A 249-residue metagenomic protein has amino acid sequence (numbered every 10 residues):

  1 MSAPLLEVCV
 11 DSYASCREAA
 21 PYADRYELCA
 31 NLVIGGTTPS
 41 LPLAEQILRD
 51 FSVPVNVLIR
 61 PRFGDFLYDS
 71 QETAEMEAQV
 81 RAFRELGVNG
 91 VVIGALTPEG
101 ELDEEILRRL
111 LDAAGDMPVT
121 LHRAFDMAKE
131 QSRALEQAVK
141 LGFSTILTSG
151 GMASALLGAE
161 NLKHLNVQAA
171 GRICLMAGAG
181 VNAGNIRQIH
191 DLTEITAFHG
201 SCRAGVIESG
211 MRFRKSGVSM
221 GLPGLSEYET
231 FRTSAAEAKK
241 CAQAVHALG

Functional and structural regions predicted by a protein language model:
P4, S12-S15, A23-R25, T37-E104 (+1 more regions): Active-site beta->alpha loop and helix N-cap motifs at the rims of alpha/beta catalytic domains
P4-V10, Y26-L28, V55-I59, V91-I93 (+4 more regions): Hydrophobic faces of well-ordered beta-strands that scaffold small-molecule active sites in alpha/beta enzyme cores
D11-P21, L67-V80, D126-L141, L165-V167 (+2 more regions): Catalytic cores of alpha/beta
S12-A14, A30-L32, I59-F63, T97 (+4 more regions): Active-site-proximal loop/turn and secondary-structure-junction residues that shape catalytic pockets, frequently
P21-E27, F51-P54, G87-G90, A113-M117 (+4 more regions): Glycine-enriched alpha-helix->loop->beta-strand junction motifs that scaffold or abut catalytic
E27-T37, A82, L86-P98, F143-L156 (+1 more regions): Glycine-rich phosphate-binding active-site loops on the catalytic face of alpha/beta enzymes
G36-F63, L102-A124, A159-A183, P223-L248: Alpha-helix-loop-beta-strand connector modules within alpha/beta enzyme cores
V88-S144: Hydrophobic, well-structured mid-protein blocks that either form specific transmembrane helices
